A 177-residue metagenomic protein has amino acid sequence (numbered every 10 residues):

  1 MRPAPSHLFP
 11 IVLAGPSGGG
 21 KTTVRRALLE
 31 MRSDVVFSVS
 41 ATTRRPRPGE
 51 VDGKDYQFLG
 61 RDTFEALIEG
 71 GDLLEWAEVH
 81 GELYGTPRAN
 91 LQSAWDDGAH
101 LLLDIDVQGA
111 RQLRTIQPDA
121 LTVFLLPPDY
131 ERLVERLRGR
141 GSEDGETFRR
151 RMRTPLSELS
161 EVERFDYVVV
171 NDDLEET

Functional and structural regions predicted by a protein language model:
M1-I11, S33: Extreme N-terminal, non-catalytic leader segments that precede Walker-type/kinase nucleotide-binding cores
A14-P16: P-loop (Walker A) phosphate-binding loop of NTP-binding proteins
K21: Conserved lysine of the Walker
V24-R25: Post-Walker A alpha-helix
E30-S38: Post-Walker A helix-loop "phosphate-sensing" segment adjacent to the P-loop in P-loop NTPases
S40-L101, V107-R111: ATP-dependent small-molecule kinase phosphotransfer cores that center on conserved nucleotide phosphate-binding segments
R44-V51, W95-H100, I105-V107, R111-E163 (+1 more regions): A glycine- and Lys/Arg-enriched "phosphate-lid" helix/loop adjacent to the NTP-binding pocket of small-molecule kinases
E163-T177: Phosphate-binding beta-loop-alpha motif at adenosine-nucleotide cofactor sites
